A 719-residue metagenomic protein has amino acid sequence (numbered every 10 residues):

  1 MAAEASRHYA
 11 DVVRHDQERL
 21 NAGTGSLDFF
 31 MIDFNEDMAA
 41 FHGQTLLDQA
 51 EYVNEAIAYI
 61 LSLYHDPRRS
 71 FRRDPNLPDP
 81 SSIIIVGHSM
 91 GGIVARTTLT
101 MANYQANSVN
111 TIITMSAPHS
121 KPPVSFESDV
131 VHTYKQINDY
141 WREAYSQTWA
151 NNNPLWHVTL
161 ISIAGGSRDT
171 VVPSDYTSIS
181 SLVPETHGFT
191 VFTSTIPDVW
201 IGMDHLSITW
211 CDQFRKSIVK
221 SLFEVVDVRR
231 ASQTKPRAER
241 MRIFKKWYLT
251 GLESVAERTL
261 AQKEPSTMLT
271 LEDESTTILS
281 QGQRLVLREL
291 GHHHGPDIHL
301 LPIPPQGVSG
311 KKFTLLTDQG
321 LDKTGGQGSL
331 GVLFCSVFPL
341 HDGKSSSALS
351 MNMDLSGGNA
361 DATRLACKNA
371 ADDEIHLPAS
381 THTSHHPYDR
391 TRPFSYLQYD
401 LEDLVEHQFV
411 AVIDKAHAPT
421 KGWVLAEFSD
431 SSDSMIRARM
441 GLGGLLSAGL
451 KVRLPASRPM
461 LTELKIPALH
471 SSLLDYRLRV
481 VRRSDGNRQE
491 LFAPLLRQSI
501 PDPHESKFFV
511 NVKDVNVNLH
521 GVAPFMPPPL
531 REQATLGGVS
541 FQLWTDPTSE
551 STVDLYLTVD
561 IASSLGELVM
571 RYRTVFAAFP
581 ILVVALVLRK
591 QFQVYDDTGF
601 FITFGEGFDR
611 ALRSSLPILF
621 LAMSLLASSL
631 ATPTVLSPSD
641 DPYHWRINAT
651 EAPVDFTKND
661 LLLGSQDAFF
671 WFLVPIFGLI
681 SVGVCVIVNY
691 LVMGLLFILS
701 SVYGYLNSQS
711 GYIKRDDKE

Functional and structural regions predicted by a protein language model:
M1-V86, M90-T133, D204-F214, V219-E719: N-terminal non-catalytic accessory region
A5, P173-S180: Short alpha-helix in the alpha/beta-hydrolase fold that links the catalytic acid
S120, G166-V172: Acidic catalytic loop of the alpha/beta-hydrolase fold
H132-D139, W200: Extended, well-ordered protein cores
N138-N153: Active-site-flanking ligand-binding surface segments in enzyme catalytic domains
L155-T159, T186-G188: Short, proline-enriched alpha-helix->beta-strand connector loops that line the catalytic pocket of alpha/beta-hydrolase
S162-A164: Short beta-strand/loop motif that positions the catalytic acidic residue of the alpha/beta-hydrolase fold
E185-G202, I218: Catalytic histidine neighborhood in serine/cysteine hydrolases with alpha/beta-hydrolase-type architecture
